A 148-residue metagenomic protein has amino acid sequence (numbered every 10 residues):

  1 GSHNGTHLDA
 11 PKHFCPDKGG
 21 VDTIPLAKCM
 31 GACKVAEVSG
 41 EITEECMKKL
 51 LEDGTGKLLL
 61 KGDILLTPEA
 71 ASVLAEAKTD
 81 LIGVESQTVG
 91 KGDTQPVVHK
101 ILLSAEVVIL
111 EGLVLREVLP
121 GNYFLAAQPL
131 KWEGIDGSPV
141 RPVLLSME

Functional and structural regions predicted by a protein language model:
G1-E148: Active-/binding-site microenvironments in catalytic and ligand-binding cores
